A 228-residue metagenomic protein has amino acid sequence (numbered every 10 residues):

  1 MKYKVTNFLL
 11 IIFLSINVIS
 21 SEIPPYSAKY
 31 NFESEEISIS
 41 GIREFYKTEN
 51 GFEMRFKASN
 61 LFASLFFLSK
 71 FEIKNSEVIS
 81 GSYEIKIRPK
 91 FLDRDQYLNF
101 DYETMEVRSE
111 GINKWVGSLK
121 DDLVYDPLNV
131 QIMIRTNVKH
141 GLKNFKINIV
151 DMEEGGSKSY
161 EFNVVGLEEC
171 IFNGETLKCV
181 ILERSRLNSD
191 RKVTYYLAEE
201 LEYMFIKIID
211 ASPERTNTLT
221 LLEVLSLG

Functional and structural regions predicted by a protein language model:
M1-Y3, I134, E183: Short, intrinsically disordered low-complexity segments
K2-I11: Sec-dependent signal peptide recognition, specifically the positively charged N-region followed immediately by
F13, I132, T136-V138, E153 (+1 more regions): Generic secondary-structure transition motif, activating predominantly at the C-termini of alpha-helices
S15-N17: N-terminal signal peptide c-region/cleavage motif recognized by signal peptidases
S21-Y102, L142-G228: Acidic, serine/threonine-rich low-complexity disordered tracts
D93-K139: Hydrophobic, well-structured mid-protein blocks that either form specific transmembrane helices
